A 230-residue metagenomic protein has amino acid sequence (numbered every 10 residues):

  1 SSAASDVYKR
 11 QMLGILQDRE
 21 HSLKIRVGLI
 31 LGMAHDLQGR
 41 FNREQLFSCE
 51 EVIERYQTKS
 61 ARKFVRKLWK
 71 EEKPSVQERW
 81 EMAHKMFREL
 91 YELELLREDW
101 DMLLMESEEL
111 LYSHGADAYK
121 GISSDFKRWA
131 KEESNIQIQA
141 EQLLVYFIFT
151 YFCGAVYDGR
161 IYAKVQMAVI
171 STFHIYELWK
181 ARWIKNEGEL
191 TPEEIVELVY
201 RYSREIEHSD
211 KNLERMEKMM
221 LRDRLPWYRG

Functional and structural regions predicted by a protein language model:
A3-Y8: Short, small-residue-biased leader/transition segments that mark boundaries at the very start of proteins
Q11-M12: Glycine/tryptophan-enriched, flexible segments
Q17-G230: Hydrophobic, aromatic-lined core segments that form the binding pocket/scaffold for planar heteroaromatic ligands
